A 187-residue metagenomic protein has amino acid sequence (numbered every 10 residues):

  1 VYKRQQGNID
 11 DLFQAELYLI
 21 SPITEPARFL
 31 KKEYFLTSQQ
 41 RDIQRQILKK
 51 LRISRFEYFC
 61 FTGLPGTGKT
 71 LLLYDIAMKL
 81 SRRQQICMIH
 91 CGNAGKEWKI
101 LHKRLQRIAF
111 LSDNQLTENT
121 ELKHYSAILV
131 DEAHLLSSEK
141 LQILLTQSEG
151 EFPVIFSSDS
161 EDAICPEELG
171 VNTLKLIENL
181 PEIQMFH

Functional and structural regions predicted by a protein language model:
V1-Q5: Conserved small/polar residues in nucleotide/adenosyl-binding loops
Q6-Q39: Charged, amphipathic alpha-helical linker segments immediately N-terminal to NTP-binding catalytic cores
P26-S38, Q44-T67, L71-A127, E132-H187: Conserved helicase motor core of SF1/SF2 NTP-dependent helicases
